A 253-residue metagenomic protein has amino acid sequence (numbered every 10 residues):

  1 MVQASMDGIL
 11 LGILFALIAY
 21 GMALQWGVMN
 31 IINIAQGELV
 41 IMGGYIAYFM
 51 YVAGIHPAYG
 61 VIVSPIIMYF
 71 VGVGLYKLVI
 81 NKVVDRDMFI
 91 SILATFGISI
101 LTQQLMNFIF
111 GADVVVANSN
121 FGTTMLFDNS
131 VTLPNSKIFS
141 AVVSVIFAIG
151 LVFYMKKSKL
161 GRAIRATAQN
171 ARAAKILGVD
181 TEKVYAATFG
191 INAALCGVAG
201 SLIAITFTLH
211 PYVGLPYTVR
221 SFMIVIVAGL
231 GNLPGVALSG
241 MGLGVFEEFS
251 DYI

Functional and structural regions predicted by a protein language model:
M1-L17, I46, P57-G60, R86-S91 (+5 more regions): Membrane-interfacial amphipathic/re-entrant helices at transmembrane-helix boundaries
M6, V28-G74, L78: Membrane-embedded helix boundary and interhelical linker motif in transport proteins
L11, T132-H210, P234-L238: Helix-loop-helix "hairpin" substructures at the membrane interface of multi-pass membrane proteins
F15, G44-Y48, S64-V71, I98-M106 (+3 more regions): Hydrophobic core segments of alpha-helical transmembrane domains in multi-pass membrane transport and ion-translocation
F15, H56-I66, F189-I253: Transmembrane alpha-helical segments in multi-pass inner-membrane proteins
M22-G44, D85-I90, L160-A163, T181 (+3 more regions): Short, non-helical or kinked segments that cap or interrupt transmembrane helices
I55-I98, L105, L238-L243: Alpha-helical transmembrane segments within multi-pass membrane transporters and channels
K82-K157, K183-A187, F249-I253: Transmembrane helix-bundle core of multi-pass membrane transporters and related energy-transducing complexes
